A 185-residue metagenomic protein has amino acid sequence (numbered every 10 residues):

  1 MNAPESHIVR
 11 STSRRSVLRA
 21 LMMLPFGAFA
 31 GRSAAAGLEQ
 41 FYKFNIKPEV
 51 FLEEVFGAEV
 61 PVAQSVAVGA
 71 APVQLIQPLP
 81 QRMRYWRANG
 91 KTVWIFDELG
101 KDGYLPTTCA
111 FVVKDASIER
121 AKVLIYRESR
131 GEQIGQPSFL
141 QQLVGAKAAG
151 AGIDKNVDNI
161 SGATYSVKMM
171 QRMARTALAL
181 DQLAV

Functional and structural regions predicted by a protein language model:
M1-T12, A20-A30: N-terminal secretory signal peptides
T12, S16, A20-M22, A179-V185: Charge-rich, low-complexity terminal tails
S33-D158, T164, K168, R172 (+1 more regions): Flexible, solvent-exposed loop/hinge segments and secondary-structure transition points
